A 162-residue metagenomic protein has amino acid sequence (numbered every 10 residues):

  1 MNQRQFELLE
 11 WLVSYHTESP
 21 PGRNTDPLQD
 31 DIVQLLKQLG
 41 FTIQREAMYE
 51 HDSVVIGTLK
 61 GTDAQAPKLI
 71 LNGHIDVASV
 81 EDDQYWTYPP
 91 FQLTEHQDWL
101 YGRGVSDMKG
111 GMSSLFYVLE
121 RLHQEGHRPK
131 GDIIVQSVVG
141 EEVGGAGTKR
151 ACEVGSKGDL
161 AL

Functional and structural regions predicted by a protein language model:
M1-R103, Q124-P129: Acidic/His- and Gly-rich active-site-bordering loop/insert found across diverse amide/peptide-bond hydrolases
M108-L162: Acidic/histidine-rich catalytic neighborhood of metal-dependent amide-processing enzymes
